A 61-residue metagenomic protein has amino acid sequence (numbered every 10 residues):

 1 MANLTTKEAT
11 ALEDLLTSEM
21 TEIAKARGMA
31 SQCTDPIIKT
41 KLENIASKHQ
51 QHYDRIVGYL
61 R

Functional and structural regions predicted by a protein language model:
M1-R61: His/Met- and acidic-residue-enriched segments that coordinate or traffic transition-metal cofactors and support
